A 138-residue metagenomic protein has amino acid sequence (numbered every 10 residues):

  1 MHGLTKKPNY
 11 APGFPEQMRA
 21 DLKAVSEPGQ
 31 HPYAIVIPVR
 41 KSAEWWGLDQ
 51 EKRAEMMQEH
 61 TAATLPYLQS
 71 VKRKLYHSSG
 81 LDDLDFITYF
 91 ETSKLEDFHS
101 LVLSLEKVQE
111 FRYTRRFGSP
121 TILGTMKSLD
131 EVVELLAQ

Functional and structural regions predicted by a protein language model:
M1-P66, S79, T92-L103, S128-Q138: Short S/T/G/P-rich N-terminal loop/turn motif that feeds into the first structured element of a domain
Y33, L84, F117: Residues that flank catalytic or metal-binding motifs in active/ligand-binding sites
S70-Y76: A short linear hydrophobic-aromatic micro-motif
Y76-D83: A short beta-turn/loop motif at secondary-structure boundaries
S104-L105, S119: Extended, charged low-complexity segments that frequently continue into or abut oligomerization scaffolds
L105-T114: A common structural junction motif
F117-G124, V132: ER-lumen resident redox/N-glycosylation machinery signature
